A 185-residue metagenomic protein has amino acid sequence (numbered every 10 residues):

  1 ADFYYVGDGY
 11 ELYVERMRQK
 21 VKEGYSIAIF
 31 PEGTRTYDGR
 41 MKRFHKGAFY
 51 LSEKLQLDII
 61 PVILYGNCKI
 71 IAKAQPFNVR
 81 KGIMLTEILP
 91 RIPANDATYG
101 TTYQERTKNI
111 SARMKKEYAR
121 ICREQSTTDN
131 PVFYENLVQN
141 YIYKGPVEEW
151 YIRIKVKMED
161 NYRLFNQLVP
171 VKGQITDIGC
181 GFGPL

Functional and structural regions predicted by a protein language model:
A1-Q19: Membrane-interfacial amphipathic helices and adjacent loop/beta segments that form the lipid-substrate binding surface
G7-Y10, M41, I154-M158: A conditional alpha-helix N-cap/helix-loop micro-motif detector
Y13-V138: Non-catalytic C-terminal accessory region of glycerolipid acyltransferases and related lyso-lipid remodeling enzymes
N140-M158: Class I SAM-dependent methyltransferase Rossmann-like catalytic core, especially the SAM/SAH-binding loop
K155-G173: Conserved alpha-helix/loop element of class I SAM-dependent methyltransferases that forms part of the SAM/SAH-binding
I178: Conserved beta-strand/loop positions that form the S-adenosyl-L-methionine
F182: Conserved SAM/SAH-binding loop
